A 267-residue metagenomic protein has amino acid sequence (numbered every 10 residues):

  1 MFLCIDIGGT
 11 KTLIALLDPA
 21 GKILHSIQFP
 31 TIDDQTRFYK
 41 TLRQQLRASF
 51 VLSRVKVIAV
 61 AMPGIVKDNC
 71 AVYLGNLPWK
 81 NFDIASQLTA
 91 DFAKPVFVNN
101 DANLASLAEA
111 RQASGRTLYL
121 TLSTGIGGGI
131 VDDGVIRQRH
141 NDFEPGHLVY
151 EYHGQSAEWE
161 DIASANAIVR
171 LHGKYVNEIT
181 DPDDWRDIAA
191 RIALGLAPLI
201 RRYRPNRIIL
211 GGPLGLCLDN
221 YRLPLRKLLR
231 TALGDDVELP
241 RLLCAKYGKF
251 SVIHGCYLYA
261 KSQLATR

Functional and structural regions predicted by a protein language model:
M1-V57, V66-D68, Y73, L88-K94 (+3 more regions): ATP-binding/phosphotransfer module of carbohydrate and carboxylate kinases, centering on a glycine-rich
M62, D132: A cytosolic small-molecule/anion-sensing beta-strand core signal
A71-N81: A charged helix-plus-loop insertion that forms the helical arch/lid used to bind and gate nucleic-acid substrates
V96-D101: General beta-strand structural signal in soluble alpha/beta enzymes
L104-A110, G127-I130: Adenylate-forming
V135-D142: Short beta->alpha transition motifs characteristic of CBS
